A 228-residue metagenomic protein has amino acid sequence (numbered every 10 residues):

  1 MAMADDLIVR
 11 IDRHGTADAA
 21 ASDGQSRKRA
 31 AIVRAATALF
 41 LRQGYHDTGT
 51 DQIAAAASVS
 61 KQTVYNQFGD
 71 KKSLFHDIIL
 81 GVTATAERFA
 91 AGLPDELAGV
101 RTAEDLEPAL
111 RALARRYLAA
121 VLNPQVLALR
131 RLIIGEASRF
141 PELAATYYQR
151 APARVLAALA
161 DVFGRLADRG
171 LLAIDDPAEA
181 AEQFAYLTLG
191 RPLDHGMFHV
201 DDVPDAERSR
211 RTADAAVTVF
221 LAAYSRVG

Functional and structural regions predicted by a protein language model:
M1-A19, A112, A157, D161-R169 (+1 more regions): C-terminal peripheral helix-coil segments that are non-catalytic and often amphipathic
K28-T37, I53, I78, V82 (+2 more regions): Generic hydrophobic, amphipathic alpha-helix propensity
A31, L39-S73, D77-I78: Helix-turn-helix
I32-F40, Y117, F220: Short hydrophobic clusters on alpha-helical segments that form packing/core surfaces in small helical domains
Y45-H46, L143, L172: Conserved hydrophobic residue
A90-Q125, P177-A181: Hydrophobic alpha-helical connector segments
P108, A119-A120, P124-A128, L132-I134 (+2 more regions): Amphipathic alpha-helical packing segments from all-alpha helical-bundle domains
T146-A151, A167-A185: All-alpha amphipathic helical-bundle segments outside canonical DNA-binding/catalytic cores that form hydrophobic
